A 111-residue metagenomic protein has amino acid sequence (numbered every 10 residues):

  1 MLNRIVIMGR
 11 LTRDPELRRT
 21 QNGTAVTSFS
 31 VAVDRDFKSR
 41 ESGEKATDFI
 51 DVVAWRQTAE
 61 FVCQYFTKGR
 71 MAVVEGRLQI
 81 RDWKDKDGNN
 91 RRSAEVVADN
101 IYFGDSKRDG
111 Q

Functional and structural regions predicted by a protein language model:
M1-Q111: Single-stranded nucleic acid-binding surfaces, predominantly the OB-fold ssDNA-binding core
